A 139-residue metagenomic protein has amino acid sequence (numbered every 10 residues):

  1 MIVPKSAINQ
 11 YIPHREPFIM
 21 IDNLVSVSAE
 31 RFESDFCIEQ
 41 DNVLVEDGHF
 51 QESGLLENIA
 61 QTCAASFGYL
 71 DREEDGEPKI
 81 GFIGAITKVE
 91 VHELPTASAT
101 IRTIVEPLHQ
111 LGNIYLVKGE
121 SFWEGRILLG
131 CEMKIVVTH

Functional and structural regions predicted by a protein language model:
I2-I8, A99-T103: Short Pro/Gly-enriched beta-strand edge/turn motifs at strand-loop
K5-R15, G76-E77: Short aromatic-glycine motifs in intrinsically disordered, low-complexity regions
E16-Q51: Catalytic strand-loop segment that frames the active site of acyl-thioester-processing enzymes
F18-M20, I101, Y115: Hydrophobic core residues within well-ordered beta-strands of beta-rich domains
D22-V25, T87, H92, E106-L108 (+1 more regions): Conserved positions in beta-strands of structured domains
Q51-D75: Active-site helix/loop of acyl-thioester processing domains in fatty-acid/polyketide metabolism, spanning hotdog-fold
A65, T96-S98, P107-H139: HotDog/MaoC-like acyl-thioester-processing domains
S66-R102: Hydrophobic beta-strand-centered segment that forms part of the acyl-chain substrate-binding groove
